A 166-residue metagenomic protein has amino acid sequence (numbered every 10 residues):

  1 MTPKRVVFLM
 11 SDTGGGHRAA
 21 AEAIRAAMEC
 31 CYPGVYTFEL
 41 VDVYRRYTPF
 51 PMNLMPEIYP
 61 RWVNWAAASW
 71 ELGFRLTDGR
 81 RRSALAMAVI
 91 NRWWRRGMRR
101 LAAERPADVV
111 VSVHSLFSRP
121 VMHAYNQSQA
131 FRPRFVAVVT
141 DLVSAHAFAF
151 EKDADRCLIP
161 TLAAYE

Functional and structural regions predicted by a protein language model:
T2-Y47, R105-D108, S112-V113, A130-F131 (+1 more regions): Soluble, non-transmembrane catalytic domains of enzymes that act on hydrophobic metabolites at membranes
H17, Y47-T48, S118-P120, S144-A147 (+1 more regions): Short, well-ordered alpha-helical microsegments
E22-I24, L54-M55, A124-Q127, F150-D153: Short, glycine/charged-enriched secondary-structure capping and boundary segments
A23-A103: Conserved N-terminal ligand/cofactor-binding loop architecture of enzyme catalytic domains
R96-V110, R119-V136: Glycosyltransferases and closely related glycan-assembly transferases that use nucleotide-activated donors
N126-E166: Active-site-proximal region of nucleotide-activated glycan assembly enzymes, centered on histidine/acidic-rich loops
